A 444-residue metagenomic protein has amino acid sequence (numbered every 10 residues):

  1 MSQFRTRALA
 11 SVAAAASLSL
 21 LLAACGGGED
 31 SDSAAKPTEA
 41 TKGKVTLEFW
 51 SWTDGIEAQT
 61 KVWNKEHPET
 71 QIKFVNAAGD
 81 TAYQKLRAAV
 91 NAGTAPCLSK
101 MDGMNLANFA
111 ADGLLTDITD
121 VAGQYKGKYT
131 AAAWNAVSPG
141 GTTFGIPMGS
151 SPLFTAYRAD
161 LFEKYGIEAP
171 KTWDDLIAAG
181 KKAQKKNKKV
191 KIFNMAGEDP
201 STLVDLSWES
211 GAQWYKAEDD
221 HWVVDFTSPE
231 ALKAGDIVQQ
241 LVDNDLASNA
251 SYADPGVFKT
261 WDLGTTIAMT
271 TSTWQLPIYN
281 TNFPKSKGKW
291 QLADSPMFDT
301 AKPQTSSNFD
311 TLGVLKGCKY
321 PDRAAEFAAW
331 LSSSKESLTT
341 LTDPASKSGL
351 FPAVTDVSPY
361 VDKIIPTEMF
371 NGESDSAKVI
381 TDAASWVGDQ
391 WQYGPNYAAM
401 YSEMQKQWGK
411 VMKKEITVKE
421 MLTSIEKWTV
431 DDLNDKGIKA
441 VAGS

Functional and structural regions predicted by a protein language model:
S2-N108, G123-Y125, A250, D299 (+4 more regions): Conserved N-terminal structural module of periplasmic/extracytoplasmic solute-binding proteins
Q59, E230-I237, K319-L331, M421: Short amphipathic alpha-helical coupling segments at ligand-binding clamshell hinges and other catalytic/signaling
A88-A89, P96-C97, K126-L161, K191 (+3 more regions): A structural signal for short loop-to-beta-strand junctions that line the ligand-binding cleft of periplasmic/secreted
G103-L153, D205-S207, Q291-A293, A377-V379 (+1 more regions): Hinge/lid segment of periplasmic solute-binding proteins
T142-M148, L153, I177-V224, E230 (+1 more regions): Extracytoplasmic/periplasmic solute-binding protein
E163, T381-S444: Conserved C-terminal helix/tail region of periplasmic/extracytoplasmic solute-binding proteins
H221-A250, S295: Glycine-centered hinge/linker elements that transmit conformational signals in sensory and ligand-binding systems
W274-S286, D299-E403, A440-S444: C-terminal lobe and pocket-closing loops of periplasmic/extracytoplasmic Venus-flytrap solute-binding proteins
